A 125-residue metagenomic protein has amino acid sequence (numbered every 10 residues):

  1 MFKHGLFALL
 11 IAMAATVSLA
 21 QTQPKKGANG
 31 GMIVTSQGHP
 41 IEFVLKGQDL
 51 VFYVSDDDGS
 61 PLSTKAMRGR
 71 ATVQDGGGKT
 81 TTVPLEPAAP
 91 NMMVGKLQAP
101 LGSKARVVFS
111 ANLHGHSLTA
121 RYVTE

Functional and structural regions predicted by a protein language model:
M1-F2: N-terminal secretory signal peptides that target proteins for export/translocation
G5-T16: Bacterial N-terminal signal peptides
S18-E125: Intrinsically disordered, low-complexity terminal tails/loops enriched in metal-binding residues
